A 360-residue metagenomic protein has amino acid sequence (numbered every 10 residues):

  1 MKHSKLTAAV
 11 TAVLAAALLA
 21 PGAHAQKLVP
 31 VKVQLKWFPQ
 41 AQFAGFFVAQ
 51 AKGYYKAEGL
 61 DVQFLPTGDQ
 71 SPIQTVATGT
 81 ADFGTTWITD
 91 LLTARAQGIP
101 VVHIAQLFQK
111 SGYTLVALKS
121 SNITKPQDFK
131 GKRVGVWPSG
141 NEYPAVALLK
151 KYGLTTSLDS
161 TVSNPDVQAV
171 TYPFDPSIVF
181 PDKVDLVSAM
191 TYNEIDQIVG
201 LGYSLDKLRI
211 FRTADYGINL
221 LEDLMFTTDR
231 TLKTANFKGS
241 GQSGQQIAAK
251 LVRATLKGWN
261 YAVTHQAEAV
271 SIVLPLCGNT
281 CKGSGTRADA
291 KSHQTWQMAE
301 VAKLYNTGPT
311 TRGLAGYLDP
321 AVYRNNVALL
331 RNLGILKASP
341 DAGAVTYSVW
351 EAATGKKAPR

Functional and structural regions predicted by a protein language model:
M1-V10: Bacterial N-terminal signal peptides that target proteins for export
A9-L18: Bacterial N-terminal signal peptides
L19-A25: Sec/Tat signal peptide C-region and signal peptidase I cleavage site
Q26-P181, D185-Y192, F211-T213, I218-N219: Short, glycine-/small- and polar/acidic-enriched structural segments that line small-molecule recognition paths
T89-D90, Y172-K282: Pocket-lining segment of extracytoplasmic ligand-binding domains
N236-I335: Secondary-structure end/capping motifs
P320-R360: Conserved C-terminal helix/tail region of periplasmic/extracytoplasmic solute-binding proteins
